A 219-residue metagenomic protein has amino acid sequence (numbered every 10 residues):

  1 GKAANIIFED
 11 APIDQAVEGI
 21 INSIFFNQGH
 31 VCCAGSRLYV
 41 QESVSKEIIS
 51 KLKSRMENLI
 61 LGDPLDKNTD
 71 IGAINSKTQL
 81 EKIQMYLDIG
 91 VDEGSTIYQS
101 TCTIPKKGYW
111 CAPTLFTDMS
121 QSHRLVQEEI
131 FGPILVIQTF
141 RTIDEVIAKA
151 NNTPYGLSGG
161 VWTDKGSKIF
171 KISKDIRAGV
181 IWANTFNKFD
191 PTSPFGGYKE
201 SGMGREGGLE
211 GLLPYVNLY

Functional and structural regions predicted by a protein language model:
K2-S120, A183: ALDH superfamily catalytic-core signature
N5-I6, A11, I60, T103 (+1 more regions): Conserved C-terminal structural/oligomerization subdomain of aldehyde/semialdehyde dehydrogenase
